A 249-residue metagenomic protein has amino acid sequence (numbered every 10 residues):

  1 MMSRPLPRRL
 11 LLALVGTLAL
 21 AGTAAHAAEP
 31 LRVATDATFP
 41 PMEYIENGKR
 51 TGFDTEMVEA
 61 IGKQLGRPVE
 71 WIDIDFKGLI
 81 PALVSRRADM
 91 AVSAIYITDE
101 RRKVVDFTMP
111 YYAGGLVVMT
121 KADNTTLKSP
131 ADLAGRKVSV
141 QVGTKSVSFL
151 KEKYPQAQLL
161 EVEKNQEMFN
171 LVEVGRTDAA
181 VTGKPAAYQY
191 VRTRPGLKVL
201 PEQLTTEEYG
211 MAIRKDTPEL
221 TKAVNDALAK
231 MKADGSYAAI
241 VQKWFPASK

Functional and structural regions predicted by a protein language model:
A28-A94, D234: Extracytoplasmic small-molecule ligand-binding "clamshell" domains of the periplasmic binding protein/Venus flytrap
A37, Y112-T120, Y188-A229, F245-K249: Periplasmic-binding protein-like
I45, V58-G66, P130, S146-E163 (+3 more regions): Ligand-binding cleft/hinge of the Venus flytrap
T55-Q64, N124, A131, K137 (+2 more regions): Extended ligand-binding regions for polar small-molecule ligands
R67, W71, I95-I97, F107-Q156: A conserved helix-loop-strand patch within extracytoplasmic ligand-binding domains of the periplasmic binding
W71-P81, T125, V142-K145, L160-V174 (+1 more regions): Short helix-initiation/N-cap motifs at beta->coil->alpha
L79-A94, R102-A113, L197-L200: Short beta-strand-centered segments that line the small-molecule binding cleft or hinge of alpha/beta clamshell
A94-K103, F149, E173-T205: A ligand-binding cleft/hinge motif common to bilobed small-molecule-binding domains
